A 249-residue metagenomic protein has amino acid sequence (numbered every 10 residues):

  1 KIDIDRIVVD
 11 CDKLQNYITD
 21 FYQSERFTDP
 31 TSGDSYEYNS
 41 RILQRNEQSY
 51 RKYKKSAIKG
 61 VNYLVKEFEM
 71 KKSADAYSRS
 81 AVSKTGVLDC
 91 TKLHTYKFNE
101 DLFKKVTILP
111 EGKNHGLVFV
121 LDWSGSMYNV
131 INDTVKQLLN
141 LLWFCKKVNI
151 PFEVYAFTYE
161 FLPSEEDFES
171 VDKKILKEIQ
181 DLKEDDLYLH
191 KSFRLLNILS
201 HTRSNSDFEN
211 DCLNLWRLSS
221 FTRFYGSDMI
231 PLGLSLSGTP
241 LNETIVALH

Functional and structural regions predicted by a protein language model:
K1-H249: Acidic, glycine-rich A-domain
